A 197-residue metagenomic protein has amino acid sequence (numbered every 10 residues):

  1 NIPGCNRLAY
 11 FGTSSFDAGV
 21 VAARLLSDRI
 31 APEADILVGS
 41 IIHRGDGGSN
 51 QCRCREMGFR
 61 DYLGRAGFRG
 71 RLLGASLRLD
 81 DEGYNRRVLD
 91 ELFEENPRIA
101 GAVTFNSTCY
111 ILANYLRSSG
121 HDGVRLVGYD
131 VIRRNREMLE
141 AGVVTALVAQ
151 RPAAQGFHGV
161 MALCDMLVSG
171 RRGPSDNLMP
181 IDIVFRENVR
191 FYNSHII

Functional and structural regions predicted by a protein language model:
N1-D17, I132-E140: Flexible loop/hinge segments that line or gate small-molecule binding clefts
L8-A9, D35-G47: Short beta-strand segments enriched in small/hydrophobic residues
F11-I36, N85, R151-V168: Hydrophobic alpha-helical segments within soluble ligand-binding/sensing domains
L37-V38, R60-E82: Short beta-strand elements in bilobed, periplasmic/extracellular small-molecule ligand-binding domains
V38-I41, V103, V184: Short hydrophobic segments within beta-strands
G45-M57: Glycine- and acidic-residue-enriched helix-capping/strand-helix junction motifs
D46-G47, L63, R151-I197: Hinge/cleft segment of the Venus flytrap/periplasmic-binding protein
G74-R134: Hydrophobic alpha-helical
